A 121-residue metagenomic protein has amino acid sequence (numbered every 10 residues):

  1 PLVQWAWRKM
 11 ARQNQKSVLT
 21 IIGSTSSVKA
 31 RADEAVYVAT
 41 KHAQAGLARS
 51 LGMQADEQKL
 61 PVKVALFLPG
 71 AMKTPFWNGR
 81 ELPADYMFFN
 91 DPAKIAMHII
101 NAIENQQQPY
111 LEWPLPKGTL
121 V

Functional and structural regions predicted by a protein language model:
V3, T40: Active-site helix of classical SDR
K9, K29, S50-V62: Active-site-adjacent segment of SDR/Rossmann-fold oxidoreductases
M10-Q15: Helix-to-beta-strand junctions that scaffold the AdoMet/dcAdoMet cofactor pocket in Class I SAM-dependent enzymes
S24: Residue(s) in the substrate-gating loop at a strand-loop-helix junction that position the organic substrate next
R31-A35: Active-site loop immediately N-terminal to the catalytic Tyr-X3-Lys motif of short-chain dehydrogenase/reductase
H42-L47, L51, F76, I99: Conserved N-terminal glycine/acidic-rich loop preference
V62, L66-F67, T74, N78 (+1 more regions): C-terminal helical subdomain
